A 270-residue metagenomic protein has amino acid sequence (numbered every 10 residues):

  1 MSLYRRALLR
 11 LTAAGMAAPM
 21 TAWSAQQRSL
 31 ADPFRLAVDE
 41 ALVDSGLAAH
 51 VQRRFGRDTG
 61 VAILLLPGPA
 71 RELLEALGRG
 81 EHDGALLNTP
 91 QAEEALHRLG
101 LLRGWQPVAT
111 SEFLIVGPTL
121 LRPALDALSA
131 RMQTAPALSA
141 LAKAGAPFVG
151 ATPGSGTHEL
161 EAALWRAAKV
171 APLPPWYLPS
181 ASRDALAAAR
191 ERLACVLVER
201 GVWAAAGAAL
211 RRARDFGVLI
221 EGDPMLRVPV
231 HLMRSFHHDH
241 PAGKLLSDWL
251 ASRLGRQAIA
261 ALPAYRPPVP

Functional and structural regions predicted by a protein language model:
M1-G15: N-terminal secretory signal peptides and thylakoid transit peptides that target proteins across membranes
W23-A62, R71, E75-G78, P90 (+4 more regions): Exported/periplasmic ABC-transporter solute-binding proteins
D83-L87: Short, structured active-site "lid" loops
E112: Active-site-adjacent helical/loop segments in soluble small-molecule enzymes
I115: Serine endopeptidase catalytic core focused on the charge-relay Asp
